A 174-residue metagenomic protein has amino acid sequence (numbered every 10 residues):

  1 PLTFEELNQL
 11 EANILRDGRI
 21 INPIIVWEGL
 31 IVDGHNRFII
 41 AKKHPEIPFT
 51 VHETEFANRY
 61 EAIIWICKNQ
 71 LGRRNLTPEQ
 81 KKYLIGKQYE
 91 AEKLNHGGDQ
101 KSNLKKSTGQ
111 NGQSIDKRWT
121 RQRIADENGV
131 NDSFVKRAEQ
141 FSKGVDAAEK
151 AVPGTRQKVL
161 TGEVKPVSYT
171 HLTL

Functional and structural regions predicted by a protein language model:
P1-T54, E61-N75: Short, charged/polar connector segments at secondary-structure boundaries
L7, R59-I64, V152, P166-Y169: Alpha-helix initiation and N-capping motif
R59-N69, V135, Q140-S142: Hydrophobic transmembrane alpha-helix bundles
R74-S168: Alpha-helical interaction elements
T170-L174: Conserved small/polar residues in nucleotide/adenosyl-binding loops
